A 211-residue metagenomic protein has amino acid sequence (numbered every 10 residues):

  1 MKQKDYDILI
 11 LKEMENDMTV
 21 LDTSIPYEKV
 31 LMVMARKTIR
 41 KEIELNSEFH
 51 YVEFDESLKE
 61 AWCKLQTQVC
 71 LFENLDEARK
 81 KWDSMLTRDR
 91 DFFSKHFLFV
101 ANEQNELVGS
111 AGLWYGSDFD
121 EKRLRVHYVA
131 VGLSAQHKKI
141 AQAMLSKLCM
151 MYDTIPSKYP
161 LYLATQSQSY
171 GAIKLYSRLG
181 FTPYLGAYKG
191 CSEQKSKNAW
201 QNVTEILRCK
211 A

Functional and structural regions predicted by a protein language model:
M1-S47: Acyl-donor-binding surface of acyltransferase catalytic domains
L21-T23, Y176-G186: Conserved acetyl-CoA-binding loop of GNAT-fold acetyltransferases
H50-W62: A short beta-loop-alpha structural element at the N-terminal edge of CoA-dependent acyl/N-acetyltransferase catalytic
F54, V129-V131, T165: Hydrophobic adenine-recognition pocket in adenosine-nucleotide-binding enzymes
T67-V129: A conserved beta-strand-loop-helix scaffold within acyl/acetyltransferase catalytic domains
Y128-V131, H137-Y152, K174-R178: Conserved acetyl-CoA-binding loop-helix of GNAT-fold acetyltransferases
Y152-T165: Conserved GNAT acetyl-CoA-binding A-motif
L163-I173, K189-Q201: Conserved beta-strand-loop-alpha-helix junction that forms the acyl-donor binding cleft
